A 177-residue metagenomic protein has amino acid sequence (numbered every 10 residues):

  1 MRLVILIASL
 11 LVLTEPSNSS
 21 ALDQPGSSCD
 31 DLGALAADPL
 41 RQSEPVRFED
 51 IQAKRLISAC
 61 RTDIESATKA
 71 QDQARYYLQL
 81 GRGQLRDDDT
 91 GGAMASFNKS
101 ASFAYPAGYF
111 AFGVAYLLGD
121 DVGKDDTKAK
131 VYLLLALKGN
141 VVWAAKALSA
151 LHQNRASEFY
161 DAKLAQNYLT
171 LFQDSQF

Functional and structural regions predicted by a protein language model:
S17-I64: N-terminal leader/linker segments that initiate helical-solenoid repeat arrays
P25, S149-F177: Terminal, low-structured helical/coil segments at or just beyond the last alpha-helical repeat
G26, D30-G33, L78, F110 (+1 more regions): TPR/TPR-like alpha-solenoid signature
D50-K54, T68-A70, R86-G91, S102 (+3 more regions): Short coil/turn and helix-start
L78-Q84, A111-L118, A147-R155: Hydrophobic face of amphipathic alpha-helices that form TPR/SEL1-like repeat modules and related alpha-solenoid
